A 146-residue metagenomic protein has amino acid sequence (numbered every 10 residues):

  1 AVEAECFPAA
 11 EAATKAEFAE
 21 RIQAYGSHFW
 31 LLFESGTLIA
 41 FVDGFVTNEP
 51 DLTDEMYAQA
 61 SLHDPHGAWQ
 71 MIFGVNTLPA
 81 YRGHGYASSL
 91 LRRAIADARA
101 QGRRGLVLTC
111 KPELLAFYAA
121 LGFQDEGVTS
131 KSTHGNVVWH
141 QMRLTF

Functional and structural regions predicted by a protein language model:
A1-E20, A24, H28-V46: Short amphipathic alpha-helix that is part of the acyltransferase structural core
E3, Y118, F123: Conserved active-site tyrosine of GNAT-family acetyltransferases
T37, F41-N76, R82, R92 (+1 more regions): Conserved acyl-donor/pantetheine-binding loop and adjacent beta-alpha core of acyl/acetyltransferases and related
G85: Conserved G/P- and acidic residue-centered "switch" motifs that form tight phosphate/ATP-binding loops in soluble
L91, A96-K111: Conserved GNAT acetyl-CoA-binding A-motif
K111-P112, L121, K131-F146: C-terminal "cap" of GNAT-fold acetyltransferases
D125-G127: A secondary-structure capping/hinge motif
